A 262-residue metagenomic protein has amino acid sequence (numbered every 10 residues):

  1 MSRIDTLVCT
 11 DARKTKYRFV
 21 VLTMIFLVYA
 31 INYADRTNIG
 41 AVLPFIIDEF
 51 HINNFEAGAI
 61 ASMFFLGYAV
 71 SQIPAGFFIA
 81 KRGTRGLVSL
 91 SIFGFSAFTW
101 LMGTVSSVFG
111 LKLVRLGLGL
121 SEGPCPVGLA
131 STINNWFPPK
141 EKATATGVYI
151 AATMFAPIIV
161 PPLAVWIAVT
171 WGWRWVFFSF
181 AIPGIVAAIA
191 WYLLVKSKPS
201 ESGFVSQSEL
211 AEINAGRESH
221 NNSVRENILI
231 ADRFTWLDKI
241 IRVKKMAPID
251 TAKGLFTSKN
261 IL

Functional and structural regions predicted by a protein language model:
M1-A34: Cytosolic juxtamembrane N-terminal segment immediately preceding the first transmembrane helix of multi-pass
L7-K14, K198-L262: Juxtamembrane intracellular "pre-TM" segments in multi-pass secondary transporters
Y33, T37, F65-I73, G123 (+1 more regions): Residue-level signature of mid-helix packing/kink "hotspots" within the transmembrane helices of 12-pass Major
G40-V70: Extracellular/periplasmic helix-loop-helix junction of adjacent transmembrane segments in MFS-like secondary
H51, G83, T104-G110, S121 (+2 more regions): Helix-breaking motifs and short loop linkers at transmembrane-helix boundaries and internal kinks in secondary membrane
V70-F109: Conserved MFS/SLC helix-loop-helix module at the cytosolic interface between two early adjacent transmembrane helices
V114-T153: Cytoplasmic helix-loop-helix junction between adjacent transmembrane helices in 12-TM secondary transporters
Y149-S202: Helix-loop-helix hairpin linking two adjacent transmembrane segments in secondary transporters
